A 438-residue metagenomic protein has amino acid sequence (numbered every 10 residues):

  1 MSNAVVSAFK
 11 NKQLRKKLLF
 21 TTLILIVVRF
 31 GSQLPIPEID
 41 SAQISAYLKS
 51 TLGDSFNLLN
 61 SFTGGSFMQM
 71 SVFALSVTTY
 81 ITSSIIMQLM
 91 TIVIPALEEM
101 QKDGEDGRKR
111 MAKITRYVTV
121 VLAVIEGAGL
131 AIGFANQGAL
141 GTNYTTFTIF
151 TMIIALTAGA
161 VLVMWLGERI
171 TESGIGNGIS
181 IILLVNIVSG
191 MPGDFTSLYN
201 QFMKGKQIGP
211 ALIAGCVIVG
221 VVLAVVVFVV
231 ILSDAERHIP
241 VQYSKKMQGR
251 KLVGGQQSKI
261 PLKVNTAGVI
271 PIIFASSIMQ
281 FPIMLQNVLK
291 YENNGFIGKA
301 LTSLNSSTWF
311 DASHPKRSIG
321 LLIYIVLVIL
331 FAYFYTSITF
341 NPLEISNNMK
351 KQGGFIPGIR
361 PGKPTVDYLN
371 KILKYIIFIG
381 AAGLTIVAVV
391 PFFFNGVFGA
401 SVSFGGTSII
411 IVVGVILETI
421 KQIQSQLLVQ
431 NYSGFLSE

Functional and structural regions predicted by a protein language model:
M1-Q101, E105-E438: N-terminal cationic and glycine-rich segments that engage phosphates or anionic surfaces
